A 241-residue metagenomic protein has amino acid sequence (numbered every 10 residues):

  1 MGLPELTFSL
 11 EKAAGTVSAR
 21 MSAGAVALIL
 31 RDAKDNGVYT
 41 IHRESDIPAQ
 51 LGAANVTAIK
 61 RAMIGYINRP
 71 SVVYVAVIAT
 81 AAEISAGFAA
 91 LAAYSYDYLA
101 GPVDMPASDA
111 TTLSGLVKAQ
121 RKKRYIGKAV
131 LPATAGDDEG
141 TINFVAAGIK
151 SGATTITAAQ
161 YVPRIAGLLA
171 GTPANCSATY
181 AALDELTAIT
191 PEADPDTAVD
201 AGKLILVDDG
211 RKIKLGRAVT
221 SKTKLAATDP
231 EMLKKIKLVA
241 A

Functional and structural regions predicted by a protein language model:
M1-V145: Small-residue-rich
A89-A241: A glycine- and small-residue-enriched flexible loop/hinge signal that marks low-structured segments
